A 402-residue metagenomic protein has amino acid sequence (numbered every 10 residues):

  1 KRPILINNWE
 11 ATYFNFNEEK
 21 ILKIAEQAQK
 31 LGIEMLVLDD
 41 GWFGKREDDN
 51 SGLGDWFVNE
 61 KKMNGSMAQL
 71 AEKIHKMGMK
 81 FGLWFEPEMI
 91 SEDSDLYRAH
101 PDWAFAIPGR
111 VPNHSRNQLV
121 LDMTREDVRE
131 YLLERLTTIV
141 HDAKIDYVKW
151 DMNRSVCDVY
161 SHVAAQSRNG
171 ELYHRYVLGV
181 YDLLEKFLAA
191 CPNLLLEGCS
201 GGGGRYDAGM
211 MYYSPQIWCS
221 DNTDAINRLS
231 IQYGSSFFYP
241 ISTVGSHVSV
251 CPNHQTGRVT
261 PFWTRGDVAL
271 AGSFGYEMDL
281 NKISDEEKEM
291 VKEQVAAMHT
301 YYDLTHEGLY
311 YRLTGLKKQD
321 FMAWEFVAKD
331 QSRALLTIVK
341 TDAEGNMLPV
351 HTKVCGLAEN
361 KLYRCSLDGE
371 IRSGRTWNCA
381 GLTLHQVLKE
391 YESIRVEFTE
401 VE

Functional and structural regions predicted by a protein language model:
R2-E134, Y147: Aromatic-lined carbohydrate-binding/catalytic grooves of carbohydrate-active enzymes
I6, L36, I74, L132 (+5 more regions): Conserved, mostly hydrophobic/aromatic
T12-F16, F43-D49, E88-D93, S155-V159 (+5 more regions): Flexible loop/turn segments at secondary-structure boundaries
A28, I74, I139-V140, F187 (+1 more regions): Generic structural signal for hydrophobic
S66, H100, A104-P261, S273 (+2 more regions): Active-site neighborhood of glycoside hydrolase catalytic domains
W263-T314: Catalytic cores of secreted or luminal carbohydrate-active enzymes
G315-A358: Carbohydrate-binding surface patches
K340-E402: C-terminal beta-sandwich/jelly-roll accessory domains of carbohydrate-active enzymes
